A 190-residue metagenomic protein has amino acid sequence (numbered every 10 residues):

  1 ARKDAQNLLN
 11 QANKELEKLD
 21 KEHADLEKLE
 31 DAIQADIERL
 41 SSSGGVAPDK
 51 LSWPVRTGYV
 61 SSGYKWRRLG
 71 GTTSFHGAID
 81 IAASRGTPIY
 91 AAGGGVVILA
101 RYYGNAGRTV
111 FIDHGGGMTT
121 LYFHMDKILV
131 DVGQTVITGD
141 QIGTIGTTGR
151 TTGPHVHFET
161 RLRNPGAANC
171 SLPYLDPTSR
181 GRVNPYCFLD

Functional and structural regions predicted by a protein language model:
A1-P48: Alpha-helical oligomerization segments with coiled-coil/rod-like character
D49-D190: Catalytic cores of peptidoglycan-degrading enzymes
